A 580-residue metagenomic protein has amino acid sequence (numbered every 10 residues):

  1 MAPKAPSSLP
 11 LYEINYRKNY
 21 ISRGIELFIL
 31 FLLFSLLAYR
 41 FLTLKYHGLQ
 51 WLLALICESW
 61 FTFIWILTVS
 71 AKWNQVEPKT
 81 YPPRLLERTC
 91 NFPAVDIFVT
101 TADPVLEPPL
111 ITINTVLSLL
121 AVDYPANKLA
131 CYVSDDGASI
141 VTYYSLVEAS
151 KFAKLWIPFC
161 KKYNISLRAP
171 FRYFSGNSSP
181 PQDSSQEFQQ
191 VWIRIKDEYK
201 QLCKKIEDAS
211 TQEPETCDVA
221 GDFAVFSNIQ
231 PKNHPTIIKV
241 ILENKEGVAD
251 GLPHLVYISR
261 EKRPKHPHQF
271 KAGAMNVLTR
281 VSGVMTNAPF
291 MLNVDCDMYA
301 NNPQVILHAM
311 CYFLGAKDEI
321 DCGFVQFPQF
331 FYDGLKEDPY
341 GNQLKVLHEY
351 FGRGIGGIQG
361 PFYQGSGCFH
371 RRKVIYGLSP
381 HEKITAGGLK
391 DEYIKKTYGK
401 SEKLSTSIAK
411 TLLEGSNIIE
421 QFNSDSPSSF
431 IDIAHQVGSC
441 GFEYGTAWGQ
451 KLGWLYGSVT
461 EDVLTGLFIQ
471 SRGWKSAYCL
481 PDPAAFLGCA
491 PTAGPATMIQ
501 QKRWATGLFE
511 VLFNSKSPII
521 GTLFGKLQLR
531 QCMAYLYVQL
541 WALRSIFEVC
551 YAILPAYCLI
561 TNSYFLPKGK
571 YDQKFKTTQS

Functional and structural regions predicted by a protein language model:
M1-K475, L487-G488, A505-I520, F524-K526 (+1 more regions): Glycosyltransferases that elongate glycans
L480-A496: Active-site donor/metal-binding and catalytic loop motifs of nucleotide-sugar-dependent glycosylation enzymes
Q501: Acidic, metal-coordinating helix/loop segments flanking the phosphotransfer/catalytic sites of two-component signaling
